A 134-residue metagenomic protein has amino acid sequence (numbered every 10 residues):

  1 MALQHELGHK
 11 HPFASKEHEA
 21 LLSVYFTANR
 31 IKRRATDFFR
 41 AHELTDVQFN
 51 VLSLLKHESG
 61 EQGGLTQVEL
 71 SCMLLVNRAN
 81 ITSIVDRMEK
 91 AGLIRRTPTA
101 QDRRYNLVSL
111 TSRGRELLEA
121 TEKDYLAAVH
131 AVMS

Functional and structural regions predicted by a protein language model:
M1-H42: N-terminal leader segment of winged-helix/HTH proteins
H5-G8, V85-S134: Charged, amphipathic alpha-helical coiled-coil/dimerization segments
F13-K16, L44, L65, L110: Alpha-helical hairpin
E19, S23, N50-K56, E116: Pre-recognition alpha-helix immediately N-terminal to the DNA-recognition helix within helix-turn-helix or winged-helix
L21, Y25, L75, R115 (+1 more regions): Short amphipathic alpha-helical segments with heptad-repeat character
R33-N77: N-terminal helix-turn-helix DNA-binding core of bacterial DNA-binding proteins
